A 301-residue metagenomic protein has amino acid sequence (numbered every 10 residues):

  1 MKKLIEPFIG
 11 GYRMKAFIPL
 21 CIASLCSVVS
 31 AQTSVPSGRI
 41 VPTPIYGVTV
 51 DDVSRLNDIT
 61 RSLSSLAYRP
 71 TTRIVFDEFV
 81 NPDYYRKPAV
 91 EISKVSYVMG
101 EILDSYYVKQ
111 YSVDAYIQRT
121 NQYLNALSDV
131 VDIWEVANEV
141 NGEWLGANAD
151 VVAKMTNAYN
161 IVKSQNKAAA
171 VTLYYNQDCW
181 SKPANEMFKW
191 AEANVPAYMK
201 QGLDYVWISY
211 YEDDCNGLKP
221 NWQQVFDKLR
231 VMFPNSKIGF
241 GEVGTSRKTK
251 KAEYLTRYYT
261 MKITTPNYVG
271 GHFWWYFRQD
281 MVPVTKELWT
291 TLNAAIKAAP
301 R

Functional and structural regions predicted by a protein language model:
K3-E6, M14-L20: Sec-dependent signal peptide recognition, specifically the positively charged N-region followed immediately by
P19-S27: Bacterial N-terminal signal peptides
T33-L124, S128-E143, T245, F273-W274: N-terminal substrate-binding region of glycoside hydrolase catalytic domains
N57-T60, Y85, V113-Y123, C179-M199 (+2 more regions): Distinct, well-ordered alpha-helical segments
P88-S93, M155-A170, Y175, F226-F233: Surface-exposed amphipathic alpha-helices with a cationic face
G100, D132, N138, L173-Y175 (+4 more regions): Aromatic- and acid-rich polysaccharide-binding/catalytic face of secreted or lumenal carbohydrate-active enzymes
Q110-V136, D150-K163, A184-G202, T256-T265: An active-site-proximal structural segment forming one wall of the substrate-binding cleft that immediately precedes
G239-R301: Substrate-binding cleft of secreted/luminal carbohydrate-active enzymes
